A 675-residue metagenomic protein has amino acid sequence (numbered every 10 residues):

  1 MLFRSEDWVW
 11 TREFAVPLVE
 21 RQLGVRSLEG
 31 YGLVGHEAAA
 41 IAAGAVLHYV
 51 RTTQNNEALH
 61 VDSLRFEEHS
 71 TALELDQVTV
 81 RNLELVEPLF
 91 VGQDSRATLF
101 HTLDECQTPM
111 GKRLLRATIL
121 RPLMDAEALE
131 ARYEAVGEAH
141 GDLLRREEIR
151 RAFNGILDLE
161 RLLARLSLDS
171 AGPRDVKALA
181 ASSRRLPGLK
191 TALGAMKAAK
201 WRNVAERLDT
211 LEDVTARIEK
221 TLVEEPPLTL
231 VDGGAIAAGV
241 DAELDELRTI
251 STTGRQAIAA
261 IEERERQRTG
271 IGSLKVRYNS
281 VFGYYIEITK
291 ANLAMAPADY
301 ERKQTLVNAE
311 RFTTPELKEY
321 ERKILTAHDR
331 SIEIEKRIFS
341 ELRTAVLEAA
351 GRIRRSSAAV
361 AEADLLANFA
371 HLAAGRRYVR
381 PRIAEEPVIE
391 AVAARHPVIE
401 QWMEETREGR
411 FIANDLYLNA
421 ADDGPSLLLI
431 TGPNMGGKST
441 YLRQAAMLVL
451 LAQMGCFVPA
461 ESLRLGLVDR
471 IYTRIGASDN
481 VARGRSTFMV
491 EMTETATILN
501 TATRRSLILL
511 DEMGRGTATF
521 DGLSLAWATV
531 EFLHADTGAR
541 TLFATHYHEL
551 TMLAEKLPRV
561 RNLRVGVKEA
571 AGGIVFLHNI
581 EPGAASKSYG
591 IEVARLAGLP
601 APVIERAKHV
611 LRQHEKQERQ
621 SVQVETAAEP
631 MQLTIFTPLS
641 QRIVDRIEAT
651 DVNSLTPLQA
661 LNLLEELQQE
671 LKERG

Functional and structural regions predicted by a protein language model:
M1-E138, R151-S167, A171-E263, P387-E390 (+1 more regions): Charged catalytic and DNA/RNA-contacting regions of genome-maintenance and nucleic-acid-processing enzymes
H36, Q107, A117-T118, T289-E321 (+4 more regions): ATPase nucleotide-binding head domains, primarily ABC-like/P-loop NTPase cores
E130, P187, R248-S251, R255-I258 (+8 more regions): Alpha-helical coiled-coil heptad-repeat register
L166-R185, L189-N203, P600-F636, L655 (+1 more regions): C-terminal helical "lid" subdomain and adjoining coupling/linker elements of P-loop NTPases
L168, R185, N203, A238-G239 (+2 more regions): Charged, surface-exposed helical/loop "interaction arms" that form contiguous linear patches used for dimerization
A259, R266-K290: Extended, charged helical/alpha-beta scaffold domains that provide interaction surfaces
N279, I635, D651-G675: Terminal-proximal interaction/regulatory segments of ATP-powered molecular machines
L306, E310-T344: Extended, charged coiled-coil "arm/hinge" scaffolds of SMC/Rad50-like chromosome-maintenance ATPases and other large
